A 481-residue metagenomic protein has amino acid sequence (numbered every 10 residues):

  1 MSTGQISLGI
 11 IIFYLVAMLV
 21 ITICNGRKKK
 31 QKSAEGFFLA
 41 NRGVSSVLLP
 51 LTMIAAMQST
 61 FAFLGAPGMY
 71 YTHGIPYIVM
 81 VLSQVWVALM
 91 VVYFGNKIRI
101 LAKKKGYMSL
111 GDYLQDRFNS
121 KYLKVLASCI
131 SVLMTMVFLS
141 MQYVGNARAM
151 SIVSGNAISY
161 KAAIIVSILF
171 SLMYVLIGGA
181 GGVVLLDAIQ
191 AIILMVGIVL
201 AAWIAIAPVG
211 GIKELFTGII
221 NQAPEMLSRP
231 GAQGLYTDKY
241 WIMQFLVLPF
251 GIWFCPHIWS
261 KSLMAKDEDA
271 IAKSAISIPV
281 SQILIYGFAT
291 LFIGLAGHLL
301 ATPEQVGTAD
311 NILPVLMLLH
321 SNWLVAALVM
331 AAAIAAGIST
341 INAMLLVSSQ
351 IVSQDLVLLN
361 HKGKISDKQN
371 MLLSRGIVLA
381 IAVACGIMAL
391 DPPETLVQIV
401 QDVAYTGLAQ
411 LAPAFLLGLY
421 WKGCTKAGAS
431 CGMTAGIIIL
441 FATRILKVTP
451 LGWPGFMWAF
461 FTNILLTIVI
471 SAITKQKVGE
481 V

Functional and structural regions predicted by a protein language model:
M1-V481: Membrane-embedded helix-loop-helix hairpins and adjacent transmembrane boundary segments in multi-pass transporters
